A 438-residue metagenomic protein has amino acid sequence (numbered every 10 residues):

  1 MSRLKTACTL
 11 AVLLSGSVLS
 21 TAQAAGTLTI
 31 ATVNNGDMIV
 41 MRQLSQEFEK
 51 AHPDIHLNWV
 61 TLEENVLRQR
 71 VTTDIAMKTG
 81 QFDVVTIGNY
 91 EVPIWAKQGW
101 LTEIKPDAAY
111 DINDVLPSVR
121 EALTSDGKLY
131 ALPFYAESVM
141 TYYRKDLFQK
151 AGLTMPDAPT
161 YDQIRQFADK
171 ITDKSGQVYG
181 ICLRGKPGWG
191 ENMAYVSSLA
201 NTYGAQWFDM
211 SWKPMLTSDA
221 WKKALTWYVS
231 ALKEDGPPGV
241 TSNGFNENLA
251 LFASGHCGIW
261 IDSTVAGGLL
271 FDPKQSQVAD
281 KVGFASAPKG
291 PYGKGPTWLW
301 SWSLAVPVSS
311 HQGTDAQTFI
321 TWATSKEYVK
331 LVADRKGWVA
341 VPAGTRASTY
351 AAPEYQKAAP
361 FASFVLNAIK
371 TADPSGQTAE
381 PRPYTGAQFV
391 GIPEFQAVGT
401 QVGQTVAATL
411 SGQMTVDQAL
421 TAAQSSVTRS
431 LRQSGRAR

Functional and structural regions predicted by a protein language model:
A25-N35, I55-V60, D83-V84, Y130 (+1 more regions): Short, well-ordered beta-strand elements
T27-Q43, L62-E64, E137, G190 (+1 more regions): Extracytoplasmic "Venus flytrap"
Q43-S118, A122-T124, K150-G152, P159 (+3 more regions): Extracytoplasmic "Venus flytrap"/periplasmic binding protein-like
G88-S138, D162-R165, G180, N192-Y195 (+4 more regions): Hinge/lid segment of periplasmic solute-binding proteins
Y130-F134, V139, R165-P214, C257: Extracytoplasmic/periplasmic solute-binding protein
Q149, D373-R438: Conserved C-terminal helix/tail region of periplasmic/extracytoplasmic solute-binding proteins
F167-K170, M210-S242, G283-P288: Glycine-centered hinge/linker elements that transmit conformational signals in sensory and ligand-binding systems
V265-V278, G290-T400, R438: C-terminal lobe and pocket-closing loops of periplasmic/extracytoplasmic Venus-flytrap solute-binding proteins
